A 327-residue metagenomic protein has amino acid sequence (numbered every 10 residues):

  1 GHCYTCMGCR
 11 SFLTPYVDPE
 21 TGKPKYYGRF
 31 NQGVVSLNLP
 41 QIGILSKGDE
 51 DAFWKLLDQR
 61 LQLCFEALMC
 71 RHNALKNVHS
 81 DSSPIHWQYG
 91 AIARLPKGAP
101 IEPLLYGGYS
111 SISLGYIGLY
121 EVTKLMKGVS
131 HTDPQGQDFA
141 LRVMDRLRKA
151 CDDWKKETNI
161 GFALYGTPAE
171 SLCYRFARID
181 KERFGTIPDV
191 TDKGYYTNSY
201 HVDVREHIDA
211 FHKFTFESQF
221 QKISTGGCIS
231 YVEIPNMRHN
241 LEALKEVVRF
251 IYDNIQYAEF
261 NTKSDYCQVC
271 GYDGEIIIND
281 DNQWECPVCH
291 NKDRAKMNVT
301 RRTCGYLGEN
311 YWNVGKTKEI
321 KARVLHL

Functional and structural regions predicted by a protein language model:
G1-G108, V129, D133-R294, V299: Conserved catalytic cores of very large enzyme subunits
I112-L125, D145, R302: Contiguous, well-ordered alpha-helical segments that form the cores/surfaces of helical PPI scaffolds
G115-G118, G226, G305, G315: Glycine-centered flexibility sites
H290-L327: Long insertion/accessory domains within large nucleic-acid-processing enzymes
